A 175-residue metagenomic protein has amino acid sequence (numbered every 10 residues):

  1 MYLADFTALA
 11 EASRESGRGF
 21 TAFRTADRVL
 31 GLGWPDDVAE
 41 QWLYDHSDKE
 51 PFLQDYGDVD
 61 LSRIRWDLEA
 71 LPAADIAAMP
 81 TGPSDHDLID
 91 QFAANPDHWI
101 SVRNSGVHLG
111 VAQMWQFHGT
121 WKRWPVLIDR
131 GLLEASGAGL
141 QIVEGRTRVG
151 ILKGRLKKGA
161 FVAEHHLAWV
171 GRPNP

Functional and structural regions predicted by a protein language model:
M1-R24, Q41, S136-P175: Basic- and aromatic-enriched surface patches that contact anionic nucleotides/nucleic acids
Y2, S13-G19, A39, D45-K49 (+3 more regions): Short alpha-helix boundary/capping and kink motifs at helix termini
G19-D45: N-terminal domain-onset segments
